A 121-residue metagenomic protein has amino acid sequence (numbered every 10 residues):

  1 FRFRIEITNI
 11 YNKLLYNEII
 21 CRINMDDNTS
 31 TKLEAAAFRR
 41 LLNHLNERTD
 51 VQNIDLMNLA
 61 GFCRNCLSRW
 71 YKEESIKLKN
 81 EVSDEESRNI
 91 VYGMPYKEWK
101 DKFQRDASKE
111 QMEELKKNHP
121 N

Functional and structural regions predicted by a protein language model:
F1-N24: Short, Lys/Arg-enriched N-terminal segments with co-localized hydrophobic residues within the first ~10-30 amino acids
D26-N121: Domain-level signature for proteins that mediate thiol-based redox and metal-cofactor handling
